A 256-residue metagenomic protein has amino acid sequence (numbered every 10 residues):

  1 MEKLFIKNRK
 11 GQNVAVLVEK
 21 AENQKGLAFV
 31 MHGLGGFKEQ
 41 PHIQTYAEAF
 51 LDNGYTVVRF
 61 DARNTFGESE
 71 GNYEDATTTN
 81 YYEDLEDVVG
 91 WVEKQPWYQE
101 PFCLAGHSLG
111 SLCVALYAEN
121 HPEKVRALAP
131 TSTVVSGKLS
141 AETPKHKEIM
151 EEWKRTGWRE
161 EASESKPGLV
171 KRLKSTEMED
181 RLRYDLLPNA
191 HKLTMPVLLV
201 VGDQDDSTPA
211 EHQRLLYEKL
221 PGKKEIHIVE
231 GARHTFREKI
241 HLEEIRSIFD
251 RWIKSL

Functional and structural regions predicted by a protein language model:
M1-N23: N-terminal cap/lid segment of alpha/beta-hydrolase-fold proteins
G35-A47, E211: The serine-hydrolase catalytic nucleophile loop
I43, A47-E70: Conserved alpha/beta-hydrolase
I43, M195, P209-E218, H241: Short alpha-helix in the alpha/beta-hydrolase fold that links the catalytic acid
F66-Y98: Catalytic nucleophile-loop/oxyanion-hole region of alpha/beta-hydrolase and closely related hydrolase-like folds
E123-K171: Hydrolase active-site cap/lid region
L193-T194, L199-V201, D205: Short beta-strand/loop motif that positions the catalytic acidic residue of the alpha/beta-hydrolase fold
A232-I245: Catalytic histidine-centered segment of alpha/beta-hydrolase-like enzymes
